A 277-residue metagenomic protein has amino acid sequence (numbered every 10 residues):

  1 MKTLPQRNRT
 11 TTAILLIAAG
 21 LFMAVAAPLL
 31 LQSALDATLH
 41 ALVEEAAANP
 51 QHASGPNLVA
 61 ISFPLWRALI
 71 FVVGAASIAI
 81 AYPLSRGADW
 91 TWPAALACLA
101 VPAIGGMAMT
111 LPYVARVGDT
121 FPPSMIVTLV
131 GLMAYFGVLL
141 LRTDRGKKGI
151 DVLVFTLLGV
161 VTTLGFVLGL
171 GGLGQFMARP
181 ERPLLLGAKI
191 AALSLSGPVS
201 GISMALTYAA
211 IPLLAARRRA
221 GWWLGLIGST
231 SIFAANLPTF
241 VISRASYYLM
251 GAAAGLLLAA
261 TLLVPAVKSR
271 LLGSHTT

Functional and structural regions predicted by a protein language model:
M1-T277: Topology signature of small-to-medium multi-pass alpha-helical membrane proteins
